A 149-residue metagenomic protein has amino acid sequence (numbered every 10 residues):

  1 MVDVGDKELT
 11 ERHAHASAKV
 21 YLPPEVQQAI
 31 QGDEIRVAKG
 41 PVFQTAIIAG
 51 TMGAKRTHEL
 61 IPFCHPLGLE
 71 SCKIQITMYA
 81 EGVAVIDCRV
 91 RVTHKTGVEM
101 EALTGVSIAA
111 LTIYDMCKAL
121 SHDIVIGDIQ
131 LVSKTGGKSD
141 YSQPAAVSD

Functional and structural regions predicted by a protein language model:
M1-V42, I47-H65, E70-D149: C-terminal binding/interaction regions
